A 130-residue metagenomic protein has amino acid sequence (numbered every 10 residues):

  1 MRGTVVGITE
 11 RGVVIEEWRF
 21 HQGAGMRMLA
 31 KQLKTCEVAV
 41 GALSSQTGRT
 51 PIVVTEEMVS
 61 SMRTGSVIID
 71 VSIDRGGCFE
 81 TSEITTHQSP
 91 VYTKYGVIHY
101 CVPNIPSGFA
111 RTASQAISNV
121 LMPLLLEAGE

Functional and structural regions predicted by a protein language model:
M1-G41: Glycine-rich phosphate/diphosphate-binding loop of Rossmann-like nucleotide-binding domains
G3, K34, V38-G41, S45 (+3 more regions): Generic secondary-structure signature for well-ordered alpha-helical cores
R19, R49, N104: Short, flexible active-site loop motifs that bind/organize anionic cofactors or intermediates
G23-M26, A30, I52-V53, R111 (+1 more regions): Electropositive phosphate-/nucleotide-binding environments in soluble metabolic enzymes
V38-K94, I98: ADP-ribose/adenylate-binding Rossmann-like module
I73, G77-E130: Adenosine-phosphate binding glycine-rich loop
